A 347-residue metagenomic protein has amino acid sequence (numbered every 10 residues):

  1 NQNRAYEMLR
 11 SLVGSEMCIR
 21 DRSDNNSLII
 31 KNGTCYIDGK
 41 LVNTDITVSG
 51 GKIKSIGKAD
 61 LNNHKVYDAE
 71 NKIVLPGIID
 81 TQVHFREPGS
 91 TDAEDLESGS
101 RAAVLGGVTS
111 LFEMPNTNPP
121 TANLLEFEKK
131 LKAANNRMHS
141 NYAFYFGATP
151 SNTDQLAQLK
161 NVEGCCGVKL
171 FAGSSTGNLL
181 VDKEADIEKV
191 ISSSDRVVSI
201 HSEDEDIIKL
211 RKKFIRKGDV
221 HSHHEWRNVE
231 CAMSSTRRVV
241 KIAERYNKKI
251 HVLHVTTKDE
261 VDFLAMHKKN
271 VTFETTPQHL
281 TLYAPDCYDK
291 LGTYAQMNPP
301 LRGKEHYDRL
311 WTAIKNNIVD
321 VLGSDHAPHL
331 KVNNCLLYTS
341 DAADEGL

Functional and structural regions predicted by a protein language model:
N1-D21, Y338-L347: Single conserved hydrophobic/aromatic residue that forms the stacking wall/gate of nucleotide- or nucleobase-binding
S15, R20-N62: N-terminal metal-binding scaffold of metallo-dependent hydrolase/deaminase domains
G33, G51, N71, Q82 (+8 more regions): Divalent metal-coordination and catalytic microenvironments
H64-D68: Conserved beta-strand scaffold positions in the cores of enzyme catalytic domains, especially in NTP/NDP-utilizing
E70-R137: Metal-associated gating/positioning segment near the N- to mid-region
A93-S100, S151-L159: Short, acidic/polar
N136-G147: A glycine-rich helix N-cap at a beta->alpha junction
D154-L322: Histidine/acidic residue-rich metal-binding segments in metalloenzymes
